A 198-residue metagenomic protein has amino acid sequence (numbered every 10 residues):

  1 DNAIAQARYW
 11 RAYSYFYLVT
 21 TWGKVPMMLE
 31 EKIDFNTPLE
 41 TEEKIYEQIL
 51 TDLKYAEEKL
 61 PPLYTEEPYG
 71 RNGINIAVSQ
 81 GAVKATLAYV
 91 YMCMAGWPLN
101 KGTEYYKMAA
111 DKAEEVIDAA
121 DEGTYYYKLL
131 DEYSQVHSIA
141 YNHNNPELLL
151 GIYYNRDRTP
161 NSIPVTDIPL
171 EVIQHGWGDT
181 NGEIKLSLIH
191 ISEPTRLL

Functional and structural regions predicted by a protein language model:
D1-V78, Y91-E104: Aromatic-anchored glycine-rich loop motif in surface-exposed flexible loops
D34-N36, D157, L198: A broad, structure-centric signal for solvent-exposed, well-ordered loop/edge residues that line or flank functional
Y55, A77-L188, S192, R196: An aromatic- and glycine-enriched ligand-binding surface/loop that stacks and positions planar moieties
